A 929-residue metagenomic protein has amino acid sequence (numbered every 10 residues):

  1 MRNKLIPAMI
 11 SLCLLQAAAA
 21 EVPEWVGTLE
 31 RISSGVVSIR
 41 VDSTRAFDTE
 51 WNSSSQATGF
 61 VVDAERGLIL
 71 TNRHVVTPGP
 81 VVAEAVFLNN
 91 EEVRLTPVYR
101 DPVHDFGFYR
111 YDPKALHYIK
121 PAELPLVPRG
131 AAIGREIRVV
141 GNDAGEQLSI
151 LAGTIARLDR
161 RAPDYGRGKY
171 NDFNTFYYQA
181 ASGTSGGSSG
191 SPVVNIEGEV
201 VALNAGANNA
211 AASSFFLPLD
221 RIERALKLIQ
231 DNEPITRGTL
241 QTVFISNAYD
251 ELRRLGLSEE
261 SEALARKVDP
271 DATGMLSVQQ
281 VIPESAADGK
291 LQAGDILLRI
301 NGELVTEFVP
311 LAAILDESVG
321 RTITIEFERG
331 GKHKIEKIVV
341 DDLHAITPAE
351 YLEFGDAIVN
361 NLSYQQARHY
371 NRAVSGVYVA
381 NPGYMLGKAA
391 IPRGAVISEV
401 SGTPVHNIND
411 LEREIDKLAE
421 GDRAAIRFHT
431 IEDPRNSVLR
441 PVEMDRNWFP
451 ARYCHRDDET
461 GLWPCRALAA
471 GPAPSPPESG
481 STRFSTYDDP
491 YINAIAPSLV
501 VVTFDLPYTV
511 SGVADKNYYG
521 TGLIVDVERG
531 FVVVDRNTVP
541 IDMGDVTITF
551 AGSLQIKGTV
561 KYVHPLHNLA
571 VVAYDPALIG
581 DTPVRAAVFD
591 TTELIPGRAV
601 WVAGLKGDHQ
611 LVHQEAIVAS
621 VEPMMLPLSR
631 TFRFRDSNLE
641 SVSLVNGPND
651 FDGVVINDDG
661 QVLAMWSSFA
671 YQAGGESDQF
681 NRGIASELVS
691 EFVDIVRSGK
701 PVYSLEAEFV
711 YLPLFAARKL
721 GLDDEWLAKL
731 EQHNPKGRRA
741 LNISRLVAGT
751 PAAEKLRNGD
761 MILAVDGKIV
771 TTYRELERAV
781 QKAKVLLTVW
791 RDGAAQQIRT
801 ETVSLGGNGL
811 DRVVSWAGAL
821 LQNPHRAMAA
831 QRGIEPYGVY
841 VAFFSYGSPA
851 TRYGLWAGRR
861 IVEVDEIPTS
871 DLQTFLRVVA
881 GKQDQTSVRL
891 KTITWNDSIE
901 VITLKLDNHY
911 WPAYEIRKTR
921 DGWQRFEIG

Functional and structural regions predicted by a protein language model:
M1-K4: Positively charged n-region of N-terminal signal peptides that target proteins for export
P7-Q16: Bacterial N-terminal signal peptides
E21-S38, I245: Short N-terminal segments immediately surrounding and downstream of signal-peptide cleavage
G27, F60, E65, R73 (+16 more regions): C-terminal recognition in membrane/secretory proteostasis and scaffolding
R31-R45, V139, A494-T509, V600-V602: A short, Trp-centered hydrophobic/proline-enriched beta-strand micro-motif
G35, N52, D112-P125, I150-A212 (+10 more regions): Active-site region of chymotrypsin-like
T44-A46, V76-T77, A144-E146, Y508-T509 (+2 more regions): Short glycine/acidic-enriched loop and turn motifs that connect beta-strands
L68, V86, E91, P125-A156 (+2 more regions): Short glycine/Trp-rich loop-beta-loop segment that forms part of the substrate-binding cleft
